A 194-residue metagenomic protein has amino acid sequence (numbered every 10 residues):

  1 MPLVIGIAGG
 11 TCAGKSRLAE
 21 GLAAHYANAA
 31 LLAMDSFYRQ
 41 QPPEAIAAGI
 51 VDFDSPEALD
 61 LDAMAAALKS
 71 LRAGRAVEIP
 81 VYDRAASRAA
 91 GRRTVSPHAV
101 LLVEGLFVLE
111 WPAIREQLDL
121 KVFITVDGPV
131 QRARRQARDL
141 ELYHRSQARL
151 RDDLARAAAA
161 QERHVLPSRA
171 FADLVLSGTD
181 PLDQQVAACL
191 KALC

Functional and structural regions predicted by a protein language model:
V4-G6: Short hydrophobic/aromatic beta-strand immediately N-terminal to the Walker A/P-loop
G10: P-loop (Walker A) phosphate-binding loop of NTP-binding proteins
K15: Conserved lysine of the Walker
L18: Hydrophobic positions on the alpha1 helix immediately C-terminal to the Walker A/P-loop
A24-L32: Post-Walker A helix-loop "phosphate-sensing" segment adjacent to the P-loop in P-loop NTPases
A30, R39, P43-A86, V100: Conserved nucleotide-sensing/catalytic segment adjacent to the nucleotide-binding pocket in NTP-handling enzymes
A90-L140: ATP-dependent NMP and nucleoside kinases share a basic, alpha-helical "lid"
S96-H98, A137-E141, A159-C194: NTP-dependent small-molecule kinase module
